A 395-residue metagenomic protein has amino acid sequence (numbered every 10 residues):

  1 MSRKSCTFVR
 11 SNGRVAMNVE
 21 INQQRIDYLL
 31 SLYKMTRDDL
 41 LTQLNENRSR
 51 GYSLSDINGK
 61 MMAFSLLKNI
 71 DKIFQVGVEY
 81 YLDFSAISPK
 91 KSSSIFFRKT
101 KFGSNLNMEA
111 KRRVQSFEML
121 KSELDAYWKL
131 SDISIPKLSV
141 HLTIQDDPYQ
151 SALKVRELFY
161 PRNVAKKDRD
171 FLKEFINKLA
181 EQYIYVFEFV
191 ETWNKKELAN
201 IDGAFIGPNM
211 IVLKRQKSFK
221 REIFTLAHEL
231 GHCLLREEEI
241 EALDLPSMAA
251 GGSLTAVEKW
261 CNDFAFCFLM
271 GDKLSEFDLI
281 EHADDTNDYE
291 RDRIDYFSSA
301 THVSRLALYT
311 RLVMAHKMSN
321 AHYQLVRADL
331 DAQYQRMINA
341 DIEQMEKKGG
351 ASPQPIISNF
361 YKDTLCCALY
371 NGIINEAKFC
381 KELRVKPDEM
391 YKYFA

Functional and structural regions predicted by a protein language model:
S2-A395: Active-site hotspot residues in diverse enzymes, especially metal/ion-binding acidic/histidine motifs
